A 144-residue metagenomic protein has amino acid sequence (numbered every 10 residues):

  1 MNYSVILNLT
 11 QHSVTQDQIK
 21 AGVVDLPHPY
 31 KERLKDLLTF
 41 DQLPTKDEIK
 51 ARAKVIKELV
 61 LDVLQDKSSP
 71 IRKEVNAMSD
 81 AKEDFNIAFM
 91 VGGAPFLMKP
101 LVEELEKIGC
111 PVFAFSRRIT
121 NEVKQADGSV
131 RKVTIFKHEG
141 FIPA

Functional and structural regions predicted by a protein language model:
M1-F85, P100-E103, K107-A144: Long, low-complexity, Lys/Arg-enriched
E83-G93: Short glycine-rich phosphate-binding loop at a beta-alpha junction
A94-P100: Elongated alpha-helical scaffolds
